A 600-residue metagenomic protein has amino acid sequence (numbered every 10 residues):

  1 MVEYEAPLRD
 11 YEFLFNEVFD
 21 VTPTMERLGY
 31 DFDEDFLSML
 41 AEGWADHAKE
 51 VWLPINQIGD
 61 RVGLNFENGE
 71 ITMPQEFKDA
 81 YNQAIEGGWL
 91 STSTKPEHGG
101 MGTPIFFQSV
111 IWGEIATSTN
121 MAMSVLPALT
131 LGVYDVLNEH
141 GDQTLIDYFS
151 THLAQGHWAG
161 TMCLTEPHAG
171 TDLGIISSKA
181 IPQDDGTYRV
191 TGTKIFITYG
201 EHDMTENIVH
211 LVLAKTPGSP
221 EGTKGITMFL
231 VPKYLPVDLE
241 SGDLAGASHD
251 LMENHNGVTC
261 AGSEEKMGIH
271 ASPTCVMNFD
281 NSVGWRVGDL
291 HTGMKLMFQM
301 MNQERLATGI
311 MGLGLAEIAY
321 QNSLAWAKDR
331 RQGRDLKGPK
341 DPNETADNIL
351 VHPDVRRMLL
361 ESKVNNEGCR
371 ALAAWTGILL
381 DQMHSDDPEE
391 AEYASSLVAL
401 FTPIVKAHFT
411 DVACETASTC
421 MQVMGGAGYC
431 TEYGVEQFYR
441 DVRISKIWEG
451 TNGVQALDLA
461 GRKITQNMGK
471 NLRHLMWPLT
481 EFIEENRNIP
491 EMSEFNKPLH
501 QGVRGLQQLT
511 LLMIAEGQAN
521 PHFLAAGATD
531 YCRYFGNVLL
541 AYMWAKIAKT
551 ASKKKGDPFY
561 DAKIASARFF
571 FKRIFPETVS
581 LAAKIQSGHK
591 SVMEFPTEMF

Functional and structural regions predicted by a protein language model:
M1-M123, Y148, D381, K590-F600: Amphipathic, small/basic residue-rich leader segments at the start of a protein or domain
V2-E5, P182, R189, I269 (+3 more regions): Alpha-helix capping/hinge segments and adjacent helical runs
M25, G29-F32, R61-M73, G293-A307 (+5 more regions): Glycine-rich cofactor-pocket loops
L64, F77, I111, L126-T130 (+6 more regions): Internal maturation/activation junctions in enzymes
G132-V133, D142-L145, F149, E449-T451 (+1 more regions): A structural-propensity feature for long, helix-poor, extended segments
T187, T191-M252: A short core secondary-structure module
F196-T198, V237-A261, K266, P273-E304 (+2 more regions): A glycine-rich, basic-preceded beta-loop-alpha segment at the flavin cofactor/substrate interface of flavin-utilizing
Q466, F482-F600: C-terminal amphipathic alpha-helical interaction region
